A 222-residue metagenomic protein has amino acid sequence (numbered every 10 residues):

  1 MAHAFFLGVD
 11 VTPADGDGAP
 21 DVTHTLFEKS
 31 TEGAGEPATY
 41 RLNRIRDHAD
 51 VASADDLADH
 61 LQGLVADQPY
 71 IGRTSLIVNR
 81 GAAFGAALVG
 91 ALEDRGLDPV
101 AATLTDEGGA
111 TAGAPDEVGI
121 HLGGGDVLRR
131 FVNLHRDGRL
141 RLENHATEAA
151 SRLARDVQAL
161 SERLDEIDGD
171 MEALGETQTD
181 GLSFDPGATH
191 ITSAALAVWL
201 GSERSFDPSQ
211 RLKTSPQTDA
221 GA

Functional and structural regions predicted by a protein language model:
M1-A102, L140-A222: RNase H-like, metal-dependent nuclease domains and their acidic two-metal-ion catalytic environment used
A101-E148: Short alpha-helix plus adjacent loop in nuclease-associated cores
